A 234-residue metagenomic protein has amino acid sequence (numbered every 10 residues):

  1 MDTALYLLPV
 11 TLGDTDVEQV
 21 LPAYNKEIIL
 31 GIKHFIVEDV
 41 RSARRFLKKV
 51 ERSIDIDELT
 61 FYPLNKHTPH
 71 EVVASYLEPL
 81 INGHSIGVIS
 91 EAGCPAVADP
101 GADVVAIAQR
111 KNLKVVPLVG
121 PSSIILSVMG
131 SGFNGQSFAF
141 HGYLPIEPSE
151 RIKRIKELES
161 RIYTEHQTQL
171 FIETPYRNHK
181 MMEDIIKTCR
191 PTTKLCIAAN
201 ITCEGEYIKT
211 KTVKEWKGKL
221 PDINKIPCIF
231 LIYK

Functional and structural regions predicted by a protein language model:
M1-L64: Glycine-rich, flexible N-terminal cofactor/catalytic loop recognition
D2-Y6, H84-S85, T164-K234: A contiguous loop/helix-start segment that scaffolds small-molecule binding in enzyme catalytic cores
Y6, D103-R161: Class I SAM-dependent methyltransferase SAM-binding "motif I" and its flanking Rossmann-like core
L12-D14, E91-P95, P175-Y176: Short glycine-rich anion-binding loops that position phosphate/pyrophosphate groups of nucleotides and phosphorylated
I29-F35, N112-V116, T168-Q169: Short active-site oxyanion
R41-A43, G93, S123, R177: Alpha-helix capping/helix-boundary segments
Y62-P69, L144-P148: Conserved helicase motor
N65, V73-V115: Glycine/small-residue-rich loop that forms an oxyanion/phosphate-binding "nest" at active or ligand-binding sites
